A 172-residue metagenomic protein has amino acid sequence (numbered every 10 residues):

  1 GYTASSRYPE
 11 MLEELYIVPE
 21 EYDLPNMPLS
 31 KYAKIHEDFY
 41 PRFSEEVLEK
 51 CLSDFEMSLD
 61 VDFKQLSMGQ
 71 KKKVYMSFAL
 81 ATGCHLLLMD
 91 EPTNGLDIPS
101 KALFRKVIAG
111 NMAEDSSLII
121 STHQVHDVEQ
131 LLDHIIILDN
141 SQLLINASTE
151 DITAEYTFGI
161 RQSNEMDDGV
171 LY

Functional and structural regions predicted by a protein language model:
G1-E10: ABC ATPase NBD Q-loop/coupling interface
P9-V74: ABC-family P-loop ATPase nucleotide-binding domains
L87-E91, L96: Catalytic Walker B motif of ABC-type/P-loop ATPase nucleotide-binding domains
K101-E114: Helical segment within the ABC ATPase nucleotide-binding domain
S121-H123: H-loop (His-switch) motif in ABC-type P-loop NTPases
V128-Q130: A short, surface-exposed alpha-helical micro-motif characterized by mixed small hydrophobic and charged/polar residues
